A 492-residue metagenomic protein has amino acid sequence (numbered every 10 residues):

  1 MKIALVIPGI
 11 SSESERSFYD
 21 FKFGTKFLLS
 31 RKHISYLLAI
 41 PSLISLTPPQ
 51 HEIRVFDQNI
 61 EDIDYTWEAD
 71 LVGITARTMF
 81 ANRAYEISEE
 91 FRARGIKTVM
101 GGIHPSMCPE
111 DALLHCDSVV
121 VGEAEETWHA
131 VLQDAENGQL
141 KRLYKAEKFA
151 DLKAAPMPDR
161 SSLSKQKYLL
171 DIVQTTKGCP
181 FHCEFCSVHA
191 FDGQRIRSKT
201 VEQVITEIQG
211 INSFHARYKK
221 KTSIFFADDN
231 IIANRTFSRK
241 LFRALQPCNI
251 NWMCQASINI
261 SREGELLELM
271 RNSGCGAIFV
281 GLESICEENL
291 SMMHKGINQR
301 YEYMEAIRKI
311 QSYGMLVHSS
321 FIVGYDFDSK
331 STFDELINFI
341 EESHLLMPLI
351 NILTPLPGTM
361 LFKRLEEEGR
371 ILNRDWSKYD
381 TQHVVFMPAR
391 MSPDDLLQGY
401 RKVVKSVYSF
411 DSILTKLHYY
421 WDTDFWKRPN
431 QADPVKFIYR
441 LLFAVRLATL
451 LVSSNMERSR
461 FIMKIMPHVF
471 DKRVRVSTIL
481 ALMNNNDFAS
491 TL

Functional and structural regions predicted by a protein language model:
M1-K221: Acidic, low-complexity intrinsically disordered segments
K2-L5, S12-D20, K26, P49-V55 (+3 more regions): Radical SAM enzyme core and accessory elements
L5, I74, V121, F226-D228 (+2 more regions): Conserved beta-strand positions
S12-S17, D111, T236, E288 (+4 more regions): Flexible glycine/acidic-rich beta-alpha junction loops that bind and position SAM and/or redox cofactors in anaerobic
A76, F80, H104, V120 (+7 more regions): Structured beta->alpha junctions
V99, V120, Y144, M253-Q255 (+2 more regions): Structural detector of well-ordered beta-strand residues that form the stable sheet scaffold of enzyme domains
D111-A130, L269-F279, E335-I350: Structural recognition of alpha->loop->beta junctions
P156-H318, V323-Y325, S329-N338, E366: Radical SAM [4Fe-4S] cluster-binding motif and immediate context
